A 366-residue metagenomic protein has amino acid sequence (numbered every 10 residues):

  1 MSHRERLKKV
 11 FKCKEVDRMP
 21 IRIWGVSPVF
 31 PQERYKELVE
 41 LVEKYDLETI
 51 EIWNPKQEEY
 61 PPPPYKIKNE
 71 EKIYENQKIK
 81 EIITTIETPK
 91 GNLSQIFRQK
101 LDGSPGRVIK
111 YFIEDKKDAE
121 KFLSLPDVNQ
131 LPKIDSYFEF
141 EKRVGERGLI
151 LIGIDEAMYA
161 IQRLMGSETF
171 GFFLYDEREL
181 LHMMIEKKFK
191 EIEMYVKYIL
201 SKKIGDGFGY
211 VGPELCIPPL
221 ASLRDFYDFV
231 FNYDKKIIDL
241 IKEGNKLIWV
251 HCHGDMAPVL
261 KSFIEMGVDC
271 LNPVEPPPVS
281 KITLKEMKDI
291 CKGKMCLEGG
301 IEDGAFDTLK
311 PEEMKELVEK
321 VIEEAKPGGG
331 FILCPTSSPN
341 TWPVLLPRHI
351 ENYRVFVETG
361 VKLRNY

Functional and structural regions predicted by a protein language model:
M1-P28, E87, K116-Y366: Active-site loop segments of alpha/beta catalytic cores
E5, N54-Q57, I67-E71, E81-I82 (+2 more regions): Short secondary-structure boundary micro-motifs
P28-N69: Segments that shape or occlude catalytic/ligand-binding pockets
P31-R34, Q77-I79, S280: Generic structural signal for well-ordered secondary structure
E33-Y35, R98-Q99, L164, L346: Short aromatic-enriched loop/helix-cap "lid" or pocket-rim segments at secondary-structure transitions that line
W53, Q57-Y60, E75, P343 (+1 more regions): Intrinsically disordered, low-complexity coil segments
I67-L125, R147: A contiguous, low-structure linker/loop signature
